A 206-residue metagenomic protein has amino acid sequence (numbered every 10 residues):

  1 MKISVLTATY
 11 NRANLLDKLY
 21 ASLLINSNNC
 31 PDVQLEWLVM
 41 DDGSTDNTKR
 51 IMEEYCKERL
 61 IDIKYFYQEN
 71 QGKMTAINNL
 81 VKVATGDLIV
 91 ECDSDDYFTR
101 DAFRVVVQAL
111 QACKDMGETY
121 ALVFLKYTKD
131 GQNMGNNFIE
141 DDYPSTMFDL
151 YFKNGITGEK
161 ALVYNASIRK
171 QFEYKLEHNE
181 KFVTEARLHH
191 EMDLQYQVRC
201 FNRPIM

Functional and structural regions predicted by a protein language model:
K2-S4, E36: Cell-envelope/extracellular polymer assembly enzymes that use nucleotide-activated donors
R12-S27: Short, well-formed alpha-helical segments that are part of the catalytic scaffolds of diverse glycosyltransferases
S22, M40-R50, D93: A conserved acidic beta->alpha catalytic loop
V33-G43, K64-Q68: Short beta-strand/loop segment that forms part of the nucleotide-sugar
Q68-A84: Glycine-rich, basic loop-to-helix element that forms the pyrophosphate-binding segment of sugar-nucleotide handling
I89: Short aromatic/hydrophobic "clamp" motif used to bind/position activated sugar donors
D101-N136: Conserved donor NDP-sugar-binding/catalytic core segment of glycosyltransferases
T128, Q132-M206: Conserved nucleotide-sugar donor-binding catalytic segment
